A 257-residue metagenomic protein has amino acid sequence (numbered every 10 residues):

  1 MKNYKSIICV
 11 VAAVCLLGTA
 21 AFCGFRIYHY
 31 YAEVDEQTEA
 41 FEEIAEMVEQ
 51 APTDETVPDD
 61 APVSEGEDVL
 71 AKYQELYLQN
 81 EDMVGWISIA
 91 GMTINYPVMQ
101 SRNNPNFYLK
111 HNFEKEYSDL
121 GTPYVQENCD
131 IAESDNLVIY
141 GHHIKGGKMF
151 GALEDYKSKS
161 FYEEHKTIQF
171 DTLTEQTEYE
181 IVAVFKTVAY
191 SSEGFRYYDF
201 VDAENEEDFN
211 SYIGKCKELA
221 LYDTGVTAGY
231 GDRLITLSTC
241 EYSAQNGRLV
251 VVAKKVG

Functional and structural regions predicted by a protein language model:
M1-L16: N-terminal Sec-pathway targeting helices
A20-G257: Solvent-exposed, non-transmembrane regions of membrane-associated and secreted proteins
